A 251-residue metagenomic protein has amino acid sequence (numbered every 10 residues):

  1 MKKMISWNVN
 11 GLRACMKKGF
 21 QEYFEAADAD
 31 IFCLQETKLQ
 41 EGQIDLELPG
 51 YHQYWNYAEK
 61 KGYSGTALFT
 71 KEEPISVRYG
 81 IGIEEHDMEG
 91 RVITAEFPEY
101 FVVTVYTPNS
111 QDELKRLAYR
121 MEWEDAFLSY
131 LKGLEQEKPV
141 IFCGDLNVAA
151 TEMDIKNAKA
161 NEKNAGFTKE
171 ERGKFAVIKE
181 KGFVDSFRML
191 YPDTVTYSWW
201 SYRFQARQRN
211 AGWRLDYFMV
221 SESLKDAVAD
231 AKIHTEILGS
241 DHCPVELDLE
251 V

Functional and structural regions predicted by a protein language model:
M1-L48, A58, Y63, A150 (+1 more regions): N-terminal, active-site-proximal structural segment of metallo-dependent hydrolase catalytic domains
K2-N10, E99-Q111, C143: Active-site-proximal beta-strand elements of phosphoester/diester hydrolases
N8, F24-G42, V102, L131-E152 (+4 more regions): Active-site beta-strand/loop signature of hydrolases that rely on acidic residues for catalysis
K38, Q43-S110: Structured beta-strand-rich core segments of catalytic domains in phosphoester-bond hydrolases
H52, A126-A211, L215: Metal-dependent phosphoesterases centered on the DNase I-like endonuclease/exonuclease/phosphatase
K61-S76, T194, A206-D226: Conserved beta strand-loop-helix elements of the APE1-like EEP
K71, A95-P98, S221-E222, L247-V251: Active-site beta-strand termini and strand-to-loop segments that position acidic
G82-I83, P108-E124, K159-N164: Surface-exposed cleft-lining segments at the edges of enzyme active sites
